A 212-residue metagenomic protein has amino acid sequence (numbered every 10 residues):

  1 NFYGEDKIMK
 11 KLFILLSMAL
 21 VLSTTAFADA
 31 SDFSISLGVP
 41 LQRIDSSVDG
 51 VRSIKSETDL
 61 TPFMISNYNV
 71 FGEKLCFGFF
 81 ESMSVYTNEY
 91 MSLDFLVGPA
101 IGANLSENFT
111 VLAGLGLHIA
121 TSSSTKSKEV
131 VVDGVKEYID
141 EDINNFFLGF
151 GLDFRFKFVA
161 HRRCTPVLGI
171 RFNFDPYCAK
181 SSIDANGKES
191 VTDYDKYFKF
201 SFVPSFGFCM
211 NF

Functional and structural regions predicted by a protein language model:
N1-D32: Cleavable N-terminal export/targeting peptides
D6-I8, S31-S34, S47, L96 (+3 more regions): Intrinsically disordered, low-complexity regions of eukaryotic proteins
D6-K7, L12, L22-S23, S56 (+3 more regions): A detector of low-complexity, intrinsically disordered, Ser/Thr/Gly/Pro/Ala-rich segments
M18, T24, D32-L37, E107 (+4 more regions): Compositionally biased regions
F27-Y90, S201, G207-N211: Short glycine/proline- and aromatic-enriched beta-strand/turn motifs that initiate or cap beta-hairpins
S46-K55, D142, G149-F212: Predominantly the C-terminal beta-signal and adjacent terminal strand-loop region of outer-membrane beta-barrel
T61-L168, F174, M210: Gram-negative (and chloroplast) outer-membrane scaffold detector with strong preference for beta-barrel transmembrane
